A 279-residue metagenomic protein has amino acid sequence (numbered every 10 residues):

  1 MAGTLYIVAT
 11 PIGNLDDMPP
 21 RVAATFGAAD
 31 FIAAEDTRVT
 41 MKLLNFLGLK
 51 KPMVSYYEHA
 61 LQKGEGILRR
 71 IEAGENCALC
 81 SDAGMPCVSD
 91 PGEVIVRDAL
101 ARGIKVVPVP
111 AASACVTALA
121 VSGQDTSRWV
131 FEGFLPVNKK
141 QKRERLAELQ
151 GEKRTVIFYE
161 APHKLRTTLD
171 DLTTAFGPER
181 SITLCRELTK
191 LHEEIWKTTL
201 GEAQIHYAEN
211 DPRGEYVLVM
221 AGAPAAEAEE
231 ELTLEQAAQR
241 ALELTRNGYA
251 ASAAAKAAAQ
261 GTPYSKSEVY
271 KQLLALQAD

Functional and structural regions predicted by a protein language model:
M1-E58: Glycine-rich, flexible N-terminal cofactor/catalytic loop recognition
A2, T155, P162-D279: A contiguous loop/helix-start segment that scaffolds small-molecule binding in enzyme catalytic cores
G3-L5, G74-A78, R154-T155: Loop/turn-to-beta-strand initiation segments
I12-L15, D82-P86, P162-K164, A223-A225: Short glycine-rich anion-binding loops that position phosphate/pyrophosphate groups of nucleotides and phosphorylated
F26-I32, G103-V107, T155-V156: Short active-site oxyanion
V54-Q62, L135-N138: Conserved helicase motor
E72-T117, H163-T167: A glycine-rich beta-strand to alpha-helix segment that forms a phosphate/ribose-binding loop at ligand/cofactor sites
V94-E152: Class I SAM-dependent methyltransferase SAM-binding "motif I" and its flanking Rossmann-like core
